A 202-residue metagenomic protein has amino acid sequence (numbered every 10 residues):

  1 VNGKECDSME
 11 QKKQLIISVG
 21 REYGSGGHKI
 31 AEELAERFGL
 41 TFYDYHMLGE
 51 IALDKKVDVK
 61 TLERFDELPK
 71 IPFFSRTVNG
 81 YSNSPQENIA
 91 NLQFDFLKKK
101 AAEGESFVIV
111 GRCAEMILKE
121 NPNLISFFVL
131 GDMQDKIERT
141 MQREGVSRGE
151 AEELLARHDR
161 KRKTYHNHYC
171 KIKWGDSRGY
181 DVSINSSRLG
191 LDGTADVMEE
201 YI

Functional and structural regions predicted by a protein language model:
V1-M9: Short, Lys/Arg-enriched N-terminal segments with co-localized hydrophobic residues within the first ~10-30 amino acids
K12-I17, R21, E105: Pre-Walker A (Motif I) flank of P-loop NTPase domains
V19-E32: Glycine-rich phosphate-binding P-loop
T41-L53: Short beta-strand-centered segment that lines the nucleotide-binding/catalytic pocket of NTP-utilizing
A52-S106: ATP-dependent small-molecule kinase phosphotransfer cores that center on conserved nucleotide phosphate-binding segments
L68-P72, R76-T77, R148-D192: Small-molecule kinase domains that catalyze NTP-dependent phosphoryl transfer to phosphate-bearing small molecules
K100-F107, C113, I117-N121: RNA pseudouridine synthases
E120-R143, R148-H158: Conserved phosphate-donor/acceptor-positioning beta-strand/loop module used by diverse small-molecule
